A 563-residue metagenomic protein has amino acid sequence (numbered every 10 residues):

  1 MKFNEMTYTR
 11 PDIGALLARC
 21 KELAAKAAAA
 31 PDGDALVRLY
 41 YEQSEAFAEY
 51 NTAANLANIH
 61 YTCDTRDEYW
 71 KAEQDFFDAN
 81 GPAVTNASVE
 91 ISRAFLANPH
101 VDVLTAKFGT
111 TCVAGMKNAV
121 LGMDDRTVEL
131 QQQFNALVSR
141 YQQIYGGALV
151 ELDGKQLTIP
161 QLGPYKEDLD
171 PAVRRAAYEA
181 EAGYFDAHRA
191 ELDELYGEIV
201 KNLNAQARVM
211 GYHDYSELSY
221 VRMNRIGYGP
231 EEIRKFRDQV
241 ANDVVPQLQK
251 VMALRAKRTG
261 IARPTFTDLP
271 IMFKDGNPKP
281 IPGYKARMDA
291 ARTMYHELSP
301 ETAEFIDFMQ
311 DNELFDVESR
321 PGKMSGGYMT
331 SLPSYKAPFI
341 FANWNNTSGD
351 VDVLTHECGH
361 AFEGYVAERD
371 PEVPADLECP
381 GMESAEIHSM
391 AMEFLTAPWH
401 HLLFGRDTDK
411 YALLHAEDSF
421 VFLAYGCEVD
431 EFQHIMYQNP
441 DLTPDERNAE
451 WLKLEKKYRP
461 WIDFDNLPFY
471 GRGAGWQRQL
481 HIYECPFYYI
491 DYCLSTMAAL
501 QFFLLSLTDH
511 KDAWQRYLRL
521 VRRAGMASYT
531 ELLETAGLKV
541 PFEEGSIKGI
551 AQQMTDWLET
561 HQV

Functional and structural regions predicted by a protein language model:
M1-P278: A well-structured
G115-K117, G227, E318, L354 (+6 more regions): C-terminal, non-catalytic "cap/extension" segments appended to globular domains
G122-M123, E179-H188, Y228-R234, L269-P280 (+4 more regions): Glycine- and acidic
Y196-H213, V251-R255, G359-R369, M390-D407: Long, well-ordered alpha-helical segments
P230-E231, L254, R258, L298-E301 (+4 more regions): Inter-helical turn/loop segments and adjacent helix faces that build the functional surface of alpha-helical bundle
N242-D243, A367-E368, C379-D407, H415-A416 (+2 more regions): Post-HExxH zinc-binding segment in Zn-dependent metallohydrolases
K274-S334, T347-S348: Auxiliary, metal-adjacent structural segments of Zn-dependent hydrolase domains
A342-E368, S389-M390, F394, F432 (+1 more regions): Active-site recognition of the HExxH zinc-binding catalytic motif
